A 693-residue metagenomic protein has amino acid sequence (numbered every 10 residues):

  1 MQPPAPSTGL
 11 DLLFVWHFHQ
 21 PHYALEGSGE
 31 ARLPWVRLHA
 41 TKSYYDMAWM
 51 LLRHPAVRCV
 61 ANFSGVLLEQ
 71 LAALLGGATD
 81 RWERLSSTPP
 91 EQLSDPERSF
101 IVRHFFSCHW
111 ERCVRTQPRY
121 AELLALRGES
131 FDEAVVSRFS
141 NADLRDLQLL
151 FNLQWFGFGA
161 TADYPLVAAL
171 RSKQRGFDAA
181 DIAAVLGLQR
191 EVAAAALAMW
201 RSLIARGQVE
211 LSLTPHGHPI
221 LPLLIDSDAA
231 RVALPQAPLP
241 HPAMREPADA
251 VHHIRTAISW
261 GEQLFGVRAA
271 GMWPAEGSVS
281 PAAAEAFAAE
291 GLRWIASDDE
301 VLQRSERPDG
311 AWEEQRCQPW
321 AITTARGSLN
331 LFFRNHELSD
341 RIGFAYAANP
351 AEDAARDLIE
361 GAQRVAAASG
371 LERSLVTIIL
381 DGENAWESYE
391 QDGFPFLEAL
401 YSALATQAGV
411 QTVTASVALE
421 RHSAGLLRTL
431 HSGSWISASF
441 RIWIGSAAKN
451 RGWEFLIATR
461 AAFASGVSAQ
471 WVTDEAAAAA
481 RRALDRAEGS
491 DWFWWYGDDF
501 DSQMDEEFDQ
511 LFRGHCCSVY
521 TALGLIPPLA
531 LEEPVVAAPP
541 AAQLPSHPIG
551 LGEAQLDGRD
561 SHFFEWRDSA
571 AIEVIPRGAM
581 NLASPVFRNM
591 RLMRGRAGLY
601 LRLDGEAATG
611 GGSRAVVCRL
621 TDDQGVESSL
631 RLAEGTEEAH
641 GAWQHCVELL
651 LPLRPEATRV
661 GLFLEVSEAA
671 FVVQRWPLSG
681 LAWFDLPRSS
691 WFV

Functional and structural regions predicted by a protein language model:
P3-S172, R307-G550: Active-site and substrate-binding clefts of carbohydrate-active enzymes
F14-W16, C59-A61, L211-T214, A270 (+2 more regions): Hydrophobic faces of well-ordered beta-strands that scaffold small-molecule active sites in alpha/beta enzyme cores
L170-A193, L197, A288, E300-L302 (+1 more regions): Extended, Lys/Arg-enriched charged tracts that mediate electrostatic binding to polyanionic substrates
G187-H218, S227-D228: Structured, charged N-terminal subsegments at the starts of enzyme catalytic cores and at intra-chain domain/subunit
A205, L264-F265, P281-A296, T324 (+2 more regions): Short, surface-exposed basic-aromatic patches at helix termini and helix-loop junctions that form
Q236-E276, E360-I379: CE4/NodB-like, metal-dependent polysaccharide N-deacetylase domain that modifies extracellular/periplasmic N-acetylated
E532-H640, P655-V693: Order/disorder boundary and secretion-linked terminal/linker segments
G641-L649: Aromatic sugar-binding surface patches on proteins that engage polysaccharides or sugar-phosphate polymers
